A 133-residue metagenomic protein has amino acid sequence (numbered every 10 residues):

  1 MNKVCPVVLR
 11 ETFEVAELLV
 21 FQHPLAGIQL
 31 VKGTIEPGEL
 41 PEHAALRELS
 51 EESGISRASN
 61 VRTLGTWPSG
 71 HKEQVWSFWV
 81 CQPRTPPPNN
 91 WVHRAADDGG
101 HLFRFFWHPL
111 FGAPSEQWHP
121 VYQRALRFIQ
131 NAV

Functional and structural regions predicted by a protein language model:
M1-L18: Conserved N-terminal beta-strand and adjoining loop/helix that marks the start of the Nudix/MutT-like hydrolase domain
N2, A26, V75-S77, H101: Residues that flank catalytic or metal-binding motifs in active/ligand-binding sites
V8-L9, V20, C81, W107: Conserved hydrophobic "DFG−1" position in protein kinase catalytic cores
E14-I55: Conserved Nudix-box catalytic region and its N-terminal flanking loop in Nudix hydrolases and closely related
G27, V31, P37, C81 (+1 more regions): Functional cleft and adjacent loop/helix regions within the main domain that mediate ligand binding or catalysis
S56-G65: A short coil-to-beta-strand element that immediately follows conserved catalytic motifs
P68-A95, F103-G112, V121-V133: Active-site-adjacent beta-strand/loop module that shapes the phosphate/pyrophosphate-binding cleft
